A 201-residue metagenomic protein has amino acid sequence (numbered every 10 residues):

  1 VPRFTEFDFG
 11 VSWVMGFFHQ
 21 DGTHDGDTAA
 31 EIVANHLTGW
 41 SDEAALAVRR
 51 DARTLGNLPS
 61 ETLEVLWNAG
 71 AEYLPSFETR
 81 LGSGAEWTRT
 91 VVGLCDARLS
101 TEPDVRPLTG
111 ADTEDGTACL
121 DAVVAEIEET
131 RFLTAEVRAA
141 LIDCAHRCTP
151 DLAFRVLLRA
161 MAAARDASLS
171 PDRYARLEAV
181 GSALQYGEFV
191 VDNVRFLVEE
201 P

Functional and structural regions predicted by a protein language model:
V1-N35, V92, S100-R138, E200: Short terminal alpha-helical segments
P2, F9, H24-I32, S83-W87 (+1 more regions): Secondary-structure junction/capping motif
T5, H24, G39-E43, A47 (+6 more regions): Alpha-helix boundary/N-cap detector
M15-H19, R53, N57, V92 (+4 more regions): Alpha-helical repeat scaffolds in large eukaryotic proteins
G16-V65, A71-L74: N-terminal interaction modules that seed assembly of large macromolecular complexes
G22-G26, S41, A45, S60 (+6 more regions): Residue-level signal for secondary-structure boundary elements
A69-A122, L169-P201: Amphipathic alpha-helical binding modules
V137-D192: C-terminal interaction module
